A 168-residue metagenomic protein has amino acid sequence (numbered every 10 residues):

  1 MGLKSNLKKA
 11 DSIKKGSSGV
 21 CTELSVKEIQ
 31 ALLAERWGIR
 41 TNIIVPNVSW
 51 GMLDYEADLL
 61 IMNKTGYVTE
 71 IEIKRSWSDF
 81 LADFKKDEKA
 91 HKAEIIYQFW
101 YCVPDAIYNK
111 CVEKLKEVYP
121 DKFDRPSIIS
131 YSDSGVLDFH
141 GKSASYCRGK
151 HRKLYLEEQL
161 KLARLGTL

Functional and structural regions predicted by a protein language model:
G2-E23, K27-R36, V112-L168: Non-catalytic C-terminal interaction segments of nucleic acid-processing enzymes
Q30-A31, D58, F84-K89: A generic local structural motif
W37-M52: A short acidic/basic microdomain associated with nuclease active sites
V48-S49, N63, R75-W77: Short, flexible loop/turn elements at secondary-structure junctions
M52-E70: Active-site beta-strand-loop-beta-strand hairpin of nuclease catalytic cores that positions key catalytic residues
V68, K74-Y131: Catalytic cores of nucleic-acid endonucleases
